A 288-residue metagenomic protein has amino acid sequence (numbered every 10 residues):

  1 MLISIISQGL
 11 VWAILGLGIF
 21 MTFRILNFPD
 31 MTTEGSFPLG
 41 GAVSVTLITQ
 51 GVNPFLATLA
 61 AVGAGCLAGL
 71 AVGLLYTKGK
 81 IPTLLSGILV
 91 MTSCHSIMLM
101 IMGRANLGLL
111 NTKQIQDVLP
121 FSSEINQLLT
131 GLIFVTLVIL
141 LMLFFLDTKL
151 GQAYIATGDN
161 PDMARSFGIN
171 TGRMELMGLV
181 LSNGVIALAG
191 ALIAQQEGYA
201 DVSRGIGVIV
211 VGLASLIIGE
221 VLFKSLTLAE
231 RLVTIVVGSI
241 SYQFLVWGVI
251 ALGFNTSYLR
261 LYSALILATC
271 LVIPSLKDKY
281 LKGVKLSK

Functional and structural regions predicted by a protein language model:
M1-N53, T58, L75-G79, I217-K224: Single transmembrane alpha-helix segments in multi-pass membrane proteins
Q8, L84, Q127-L132, E175 (+2 more regions): Loop-to-transmembrane alpha-helix initiation sites
I19, V52-T92, I97, V135-T136 (+2 more regions): Alpha-helical transmembrane segments within multi-pass membrane transporters and channels
M21, T46, Q50, L70 (+10 more regions): Membrane-interface helix caps of multi-pass small-molecule transporters
A68, E124-I209, A214: Helix-loop-helix "hairpin" substructures at the membrane interface of multi-pass membrane proteins
T83, G87-V90, C94-D147, M177 (+2 more regions): Transmembrane helix-bundle core of multi-pass membrane transporters and related energy-transducing complexes
D159-S166, N170-R173, L245-K288: Cytosolic-side transmembrane-helix boundaries in multi-pass membrane proteins
I186, G190, Q196-L261: Transmembrane alpha-helical segments in multi-pass inner-membrane proteins
